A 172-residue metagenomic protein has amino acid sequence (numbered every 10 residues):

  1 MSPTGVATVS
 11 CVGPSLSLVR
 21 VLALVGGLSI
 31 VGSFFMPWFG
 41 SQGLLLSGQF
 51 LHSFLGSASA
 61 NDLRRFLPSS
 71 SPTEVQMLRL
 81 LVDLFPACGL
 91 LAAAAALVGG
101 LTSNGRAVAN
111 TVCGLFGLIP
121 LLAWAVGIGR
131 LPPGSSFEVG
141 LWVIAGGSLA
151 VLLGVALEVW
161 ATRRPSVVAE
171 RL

Functional and structural regions predicted by a protein language model:
S2-L172: Compact integral membrane and secretory-pathway proteins
